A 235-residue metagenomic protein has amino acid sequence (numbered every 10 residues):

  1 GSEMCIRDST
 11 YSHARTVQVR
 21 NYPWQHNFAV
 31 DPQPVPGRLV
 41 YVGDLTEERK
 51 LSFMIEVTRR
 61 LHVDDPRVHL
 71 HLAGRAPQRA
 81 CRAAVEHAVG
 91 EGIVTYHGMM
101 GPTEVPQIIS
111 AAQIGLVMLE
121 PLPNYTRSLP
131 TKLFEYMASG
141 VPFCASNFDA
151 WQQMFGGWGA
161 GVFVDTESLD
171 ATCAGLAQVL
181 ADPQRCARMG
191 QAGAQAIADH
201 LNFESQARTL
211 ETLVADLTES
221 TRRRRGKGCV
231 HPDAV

Functional and structural regions predicted by a protein language model:
G1-I6: Short, small-residue-biased leader/transition segments that mark boundaries at the very start of proteins
R7-P23: Helix-loop-beta element that forms the nucleotide-linked donor phosphate-binding surface in glycosyltransferases
P23, P32-R59, L70-H71: Conserved donor-binding/catalytic core segment of Leloir-type glycosyltransferases
G74, R82-I114: Nucleotide-activated donor-binding/catalytic signature segment of Leloir-type glycosyltransferases, i.e., the conserved
I114-V117, E135-A145: Short hydrophobic beta-strand element within catalytic cores of glycosyltransferases and related nucleotide-activated
G157-D170, Q178-Q184: Conserved acidic donor-binding segment of nucleotide-sugar-dependent glycosyltransferases
A171-A174, Q178, R185-H200, T212: A short, well-ordered alpha-helix in the C-terminal region of glycosyltransferases
F203-V235: C-terminal alpha-helical cap of glycosyltransferases
